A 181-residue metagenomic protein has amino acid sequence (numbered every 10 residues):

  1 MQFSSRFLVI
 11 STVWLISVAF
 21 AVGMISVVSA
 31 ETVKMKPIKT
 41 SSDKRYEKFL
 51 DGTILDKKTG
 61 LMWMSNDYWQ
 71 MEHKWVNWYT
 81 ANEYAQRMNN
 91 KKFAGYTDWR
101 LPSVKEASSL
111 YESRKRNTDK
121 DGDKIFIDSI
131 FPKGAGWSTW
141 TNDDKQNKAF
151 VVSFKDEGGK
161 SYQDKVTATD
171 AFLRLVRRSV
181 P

Functional and structural regions predicted by a protein language model:
Q2-L8, T12, I16, A21-R100 (+1 more regions): Glycine-aromatic-enriched surface loops/turns that form tight recognition elements
